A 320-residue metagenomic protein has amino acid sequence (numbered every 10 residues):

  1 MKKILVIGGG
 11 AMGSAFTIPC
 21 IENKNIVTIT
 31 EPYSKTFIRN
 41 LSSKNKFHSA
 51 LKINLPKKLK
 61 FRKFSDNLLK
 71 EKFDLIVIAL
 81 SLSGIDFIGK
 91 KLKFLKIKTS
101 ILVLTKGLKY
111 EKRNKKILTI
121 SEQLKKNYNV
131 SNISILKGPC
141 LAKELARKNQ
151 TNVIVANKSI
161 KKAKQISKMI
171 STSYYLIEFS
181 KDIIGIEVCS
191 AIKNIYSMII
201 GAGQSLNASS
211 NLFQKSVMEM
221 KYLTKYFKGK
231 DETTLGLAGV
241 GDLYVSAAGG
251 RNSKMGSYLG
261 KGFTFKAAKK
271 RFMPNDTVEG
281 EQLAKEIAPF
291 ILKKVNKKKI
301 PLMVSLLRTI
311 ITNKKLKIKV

Functional and structural regions predicted by a protein language model:
M1-L55, L59-F64, K70, S121: NAD(P)+-binding Rossmann beta1-loop-alpha1 motif at the extreme N-terminus of oxidoreductases
K2-K3, T99, T151: Nucleotide donor/acceptor-binding cores
I7, A11, A15, T36 (+12 more regions): Conserved active-site and cofactor/substrate-binding residues in soluble primary-metabolism enzymes
G8, T30-E31, V103-T105, K137 (+1 more regions): Short beta-strand/turn micro-motifs composed of small residues that flank or help shape donor/cofactor-binding pockets
L55, K193, I200-G201, K225-L235 (+1 more regions): NAD(P)-dependent Rossmann-like dehydrogenase/reductase catalytic/cofactor-binding core
L55, R62-D66, E71-R147, I166: Rossmann-like NAD(P)(H) cofactor-binding subdomain of soluble oxidoreductases
K91, K126-N132, Q150-T233: Internal alpha-helical scaffold of NAD(P)-dependent oxidoreductase catalytic cores
V103, N132-K137, I177-K181, L235 (+1 more regions): General beta-strand structural signal in soluble alpha/beta enzymes
